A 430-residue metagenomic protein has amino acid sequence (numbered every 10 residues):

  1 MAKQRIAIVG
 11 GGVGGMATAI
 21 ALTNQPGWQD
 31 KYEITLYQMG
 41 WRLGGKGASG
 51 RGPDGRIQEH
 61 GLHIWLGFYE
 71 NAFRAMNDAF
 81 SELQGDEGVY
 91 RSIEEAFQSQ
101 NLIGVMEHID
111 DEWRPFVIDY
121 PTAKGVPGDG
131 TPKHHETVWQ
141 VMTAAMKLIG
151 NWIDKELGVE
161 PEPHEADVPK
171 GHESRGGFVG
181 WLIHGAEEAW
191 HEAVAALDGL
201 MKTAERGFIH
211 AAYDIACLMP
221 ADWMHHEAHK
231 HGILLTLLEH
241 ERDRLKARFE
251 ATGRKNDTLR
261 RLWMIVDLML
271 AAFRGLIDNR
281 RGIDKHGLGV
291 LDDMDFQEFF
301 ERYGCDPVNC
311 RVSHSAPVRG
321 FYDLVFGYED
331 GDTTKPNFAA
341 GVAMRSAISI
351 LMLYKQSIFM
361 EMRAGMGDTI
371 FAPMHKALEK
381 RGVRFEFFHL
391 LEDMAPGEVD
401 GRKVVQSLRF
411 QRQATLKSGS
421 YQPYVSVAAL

Functional and structural regions predicted by a protein language model:
A2-G14, T35: Beta1/beta-strand and adjacent pyrophosphate-binding region of the FAD-binding site in flavoprotein oxidoreductases
G11-G14, M39-R42, W65, E70 (+4 more regions): An acidic- and aromatic-residue-enriched active-site/binding cleft used to recognize and process polar
A17, A21, G67, N71-R74 (+3 more regions): Short amphipathic alpha-helical face segments that pack within enzyme cores and frequently flank/anchor catalytic
T18-Y32, A377-V383: A short, Lys/Arg-enriched amphipathic alpha-helix followed by its capping loop at the start of a domain
T23-K31, F80-V89, V399: Alpha-helix termini
T23-R51: Glycine-rich FAD pyrophosphate-binding loop
D54-W181, G185-A195, A211-R248: Dinucleotide-binding Rossmann-like beta1-alpha1 core, especially the glycine-rich loop that anchors the ADP
D154-L430: Active-site/ligand-binding neighborhood in enzyme catalytic cores
